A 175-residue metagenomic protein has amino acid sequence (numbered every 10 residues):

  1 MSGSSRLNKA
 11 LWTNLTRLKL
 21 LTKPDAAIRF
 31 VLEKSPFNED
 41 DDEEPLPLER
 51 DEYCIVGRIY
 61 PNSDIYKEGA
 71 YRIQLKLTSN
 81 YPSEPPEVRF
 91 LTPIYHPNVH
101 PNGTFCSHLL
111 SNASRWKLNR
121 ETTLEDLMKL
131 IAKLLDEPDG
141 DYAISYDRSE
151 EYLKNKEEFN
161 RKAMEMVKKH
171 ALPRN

Functional and structural regions predicted by a protein language model:
M1-A70, Q74-N175: UBC/E2-like fold recognition across ubiquitin and ubiquitin-like conjugation systems, capturing catalytically active
